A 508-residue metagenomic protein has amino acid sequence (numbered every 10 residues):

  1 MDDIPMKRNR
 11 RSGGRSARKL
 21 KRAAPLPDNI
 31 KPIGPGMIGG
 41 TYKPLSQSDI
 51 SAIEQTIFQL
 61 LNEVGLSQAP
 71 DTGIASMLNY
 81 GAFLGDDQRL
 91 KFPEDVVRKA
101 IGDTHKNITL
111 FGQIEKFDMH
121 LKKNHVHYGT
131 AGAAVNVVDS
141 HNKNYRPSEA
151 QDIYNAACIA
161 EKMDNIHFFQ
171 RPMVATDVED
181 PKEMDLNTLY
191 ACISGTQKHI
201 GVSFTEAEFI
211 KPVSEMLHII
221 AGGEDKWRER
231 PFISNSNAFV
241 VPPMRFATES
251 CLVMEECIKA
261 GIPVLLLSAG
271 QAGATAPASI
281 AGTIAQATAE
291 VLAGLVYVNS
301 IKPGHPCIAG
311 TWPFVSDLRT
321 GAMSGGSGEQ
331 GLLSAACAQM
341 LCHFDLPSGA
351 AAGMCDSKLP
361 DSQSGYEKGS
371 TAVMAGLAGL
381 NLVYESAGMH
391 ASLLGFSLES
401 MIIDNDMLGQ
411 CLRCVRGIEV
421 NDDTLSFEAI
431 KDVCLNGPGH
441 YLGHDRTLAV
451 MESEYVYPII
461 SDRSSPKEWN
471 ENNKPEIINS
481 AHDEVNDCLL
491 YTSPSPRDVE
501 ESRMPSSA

Functional and structural regions predicted by a protein language model:
D2-T41, L110-N124: N-terminal basic/disordered segments at the start of proteins
D71-S140: Glycine-rich, N-terminal phosphate-binding loop and its surrounding beta-alpha-beta segment
P147-L377, N381: Helix-rich catalytic cores of soluble enzyme domains
K358-S453: C-terminal catalytic subdomain
E452-L489: A hydrophobic, small-residue-rich beta->alpha segment in the mid-to-C-terminal subdomain of diverse proteins
Y491-D498: Conserved small/polar residues in nucleotide/adenosyl-binding loops
R503-A508: Hydrophobic alpha-helical segments, chiefly the membrane-spanning helices and signal/signal-anchor peptides
